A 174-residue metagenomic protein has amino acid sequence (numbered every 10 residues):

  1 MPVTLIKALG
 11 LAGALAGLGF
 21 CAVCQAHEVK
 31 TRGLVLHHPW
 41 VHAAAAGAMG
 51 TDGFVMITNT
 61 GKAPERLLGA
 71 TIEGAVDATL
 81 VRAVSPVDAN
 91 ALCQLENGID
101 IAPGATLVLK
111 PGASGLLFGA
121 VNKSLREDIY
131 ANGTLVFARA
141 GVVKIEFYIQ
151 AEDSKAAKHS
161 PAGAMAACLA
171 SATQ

Functional and structural regions predicted by a protein language model:
M1-A12: Bacterial N-terminal signal peptides that target proteins for export
G10-F20: Bacterial N-terminal signal peptides
F20-A26: Sec/Tat signal peptide C-region and signal peptidase I cleavage site
H27-Q174: Compact, glycine-rich, soluble single-domain proteins
